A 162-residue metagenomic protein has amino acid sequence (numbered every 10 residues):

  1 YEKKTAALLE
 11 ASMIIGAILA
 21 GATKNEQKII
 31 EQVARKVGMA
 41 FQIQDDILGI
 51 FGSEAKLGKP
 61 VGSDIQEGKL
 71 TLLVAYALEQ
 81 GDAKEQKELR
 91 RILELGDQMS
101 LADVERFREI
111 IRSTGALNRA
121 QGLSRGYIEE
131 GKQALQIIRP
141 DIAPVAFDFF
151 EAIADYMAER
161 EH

Functional and structural regions predicted by a protein language model:
Y1-H162: All-alpha prenyltransferase/terpene-synthase fold signal
